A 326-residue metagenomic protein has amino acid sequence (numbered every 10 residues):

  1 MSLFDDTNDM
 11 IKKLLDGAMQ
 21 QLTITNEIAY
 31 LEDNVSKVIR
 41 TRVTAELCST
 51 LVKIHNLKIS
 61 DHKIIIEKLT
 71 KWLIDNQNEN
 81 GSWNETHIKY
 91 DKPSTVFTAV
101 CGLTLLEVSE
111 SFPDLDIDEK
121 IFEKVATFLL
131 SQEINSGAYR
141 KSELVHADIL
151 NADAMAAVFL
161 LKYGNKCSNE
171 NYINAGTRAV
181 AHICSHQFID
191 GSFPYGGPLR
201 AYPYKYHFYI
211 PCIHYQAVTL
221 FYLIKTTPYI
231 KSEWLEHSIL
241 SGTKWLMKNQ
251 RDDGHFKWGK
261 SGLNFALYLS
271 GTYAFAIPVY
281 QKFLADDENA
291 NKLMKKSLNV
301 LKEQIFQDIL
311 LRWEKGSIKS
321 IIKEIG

Functional and structural regions predicted by a protein language model:
M1-I74, N78-I88, P93, T98-L106 (+2 more regions): Extracellular glycan-targeting catalytic surfaces
M1-L15, L51-T70, L106-A126, K162-V180 (+2 more regions): Structural helix-adjacent loops and short alpha-helical linkers that scaffold large soluble proteins
L14-V38, I74-D91, F128-I149, C184-Y209 (+2 more regions): Glycine- and aromatic-rich loop/turn segments at beta-sheet edges
K37-H55, K92-S109, D148-G164, H207-T227 (+2 more regions): Well-ordered alpha-helical segments within folded domains of soluble proteins
L47, L73, C101, L129 (+6 more regions): Conserved, structurally critical residues in compact or repeat modules of secreted/surface and RNA-related proteins
P93, E107, L115-Q216, L220-T243: Eukaryote-skewed repeat-based solenoidal scaffolds used as protein-protein interaction platforms, primarily
N249-D286, L293: Intrinsically disordered, low-complexity segments enriched in Gly and acidic/Ser/Thr residues that form flexible
